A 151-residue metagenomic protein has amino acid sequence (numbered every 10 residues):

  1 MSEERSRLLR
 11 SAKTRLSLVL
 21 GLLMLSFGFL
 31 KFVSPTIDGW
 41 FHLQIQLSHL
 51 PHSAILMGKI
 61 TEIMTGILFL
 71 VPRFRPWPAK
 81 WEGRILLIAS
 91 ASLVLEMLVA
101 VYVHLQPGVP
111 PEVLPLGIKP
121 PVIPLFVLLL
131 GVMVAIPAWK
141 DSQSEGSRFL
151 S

Functional and structural regions predicted by a protein language model:
S2-S151: Membrane-interface extramembranous regions
